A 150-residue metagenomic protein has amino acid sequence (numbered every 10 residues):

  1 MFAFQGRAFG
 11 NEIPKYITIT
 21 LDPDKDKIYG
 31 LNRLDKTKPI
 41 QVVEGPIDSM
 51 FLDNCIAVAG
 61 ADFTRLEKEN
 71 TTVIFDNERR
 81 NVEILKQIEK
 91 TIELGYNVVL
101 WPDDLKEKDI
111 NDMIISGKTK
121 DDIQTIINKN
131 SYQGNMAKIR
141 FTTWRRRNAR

Functional and structural regions predicted by a protein language model:
M1-N70, E83-L85: Phosphate-handling DNA/RNA-contact segment within nucleic-acid enzymes
V42, N70-F75, L85-R150: Replication-associated primase and helicase/ATPase modules
P46-I47, F75-N77: Generic secondary-structure microfeatures
